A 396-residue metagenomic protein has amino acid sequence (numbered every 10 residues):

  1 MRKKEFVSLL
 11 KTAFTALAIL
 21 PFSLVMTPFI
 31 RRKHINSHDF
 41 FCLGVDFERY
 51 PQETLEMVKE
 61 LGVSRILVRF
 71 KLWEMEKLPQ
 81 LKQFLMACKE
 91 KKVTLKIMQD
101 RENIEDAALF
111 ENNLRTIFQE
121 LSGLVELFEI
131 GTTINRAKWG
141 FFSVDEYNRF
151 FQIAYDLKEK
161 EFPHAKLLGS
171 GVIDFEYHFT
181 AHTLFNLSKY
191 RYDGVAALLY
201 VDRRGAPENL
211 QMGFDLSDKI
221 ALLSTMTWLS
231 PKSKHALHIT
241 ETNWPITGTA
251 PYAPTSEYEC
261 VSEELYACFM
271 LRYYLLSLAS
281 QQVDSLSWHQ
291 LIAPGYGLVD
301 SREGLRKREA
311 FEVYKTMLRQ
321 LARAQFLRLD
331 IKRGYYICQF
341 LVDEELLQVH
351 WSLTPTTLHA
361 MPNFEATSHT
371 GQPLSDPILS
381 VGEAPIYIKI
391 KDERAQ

Functional and structural regions predicted by a protein language model:
A16, L374-Q396: C-terminal beta-strand-rich structural cap/linker in extracellular carbohydrate-active enzymes
D39-V45, I66-V68, V93-I97, E126-I130 (+4 more regions): Hydrophobic faces of well-ordered beta-strands that scaffold small-molecule active sites in alpha/beta enzyme cores
F40-E76, K92-T94, E120: Catalytic domains of carbohydrate-active enzymes, especially glycoside hydrolases
T54-L55, L78-Q80, D106-F118, D174-Y190: Distinct, well-ordered alpha-helical segments
K89-R149, I239: Substrate-binding cleft of extracellular glycoside hydrolase catalytic domains
V144-Y273: Noncatalytic carbohydrate-binding groove/subsite architecture in carbohydrate-active enzymes
E241-K315, D330-K332: Aromatic/acidic polysaccharide-binding cleft in carbohydrate-active enzymes
D330-F364, Q396: Carbohydrate-binding surface patches
